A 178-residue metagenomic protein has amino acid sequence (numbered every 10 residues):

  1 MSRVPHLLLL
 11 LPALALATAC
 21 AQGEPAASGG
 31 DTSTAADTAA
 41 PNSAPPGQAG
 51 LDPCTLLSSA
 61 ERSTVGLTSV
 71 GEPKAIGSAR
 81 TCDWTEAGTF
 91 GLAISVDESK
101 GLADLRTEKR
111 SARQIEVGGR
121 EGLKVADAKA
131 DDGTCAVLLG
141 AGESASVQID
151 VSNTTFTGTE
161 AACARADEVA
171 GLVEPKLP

Functional and structural regions predicted by a protein language model:
M1-P5: Positively charged n-region of N-terminal signal peptides that target proteins for export
L7-A15, C20-Q48: Short, low-complexity, disordered segments immediately C-terminal to signal peptides in bacterial exported proteins
A19-A21, P53-T55, T81-D83, T134-A136 (+1 more regions): Sequence contexts marking disulfide-bonded cysteines in secreted/extracellular proteins
S28, A60-V65, T89-A93, E143 (+1 more regions): Extracellular/mature segments of secreted proteins
L51-V70: Amphipathic alpha-helical segments
T64-K124: Short, solvent-exposed recognition patches
R113-P178: A short, solvent-exposed beta-edge/loop patch
